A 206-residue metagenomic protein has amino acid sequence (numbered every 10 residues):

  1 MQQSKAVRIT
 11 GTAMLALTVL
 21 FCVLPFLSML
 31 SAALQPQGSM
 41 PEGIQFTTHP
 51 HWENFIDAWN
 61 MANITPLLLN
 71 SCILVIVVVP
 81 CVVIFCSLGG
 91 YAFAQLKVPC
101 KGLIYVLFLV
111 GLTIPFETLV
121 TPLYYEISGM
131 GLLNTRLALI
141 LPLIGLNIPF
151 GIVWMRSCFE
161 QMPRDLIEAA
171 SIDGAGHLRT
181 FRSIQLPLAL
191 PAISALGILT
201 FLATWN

Functional and structural regions predicted by a protein language model:
Q2-N206: A structural signal for multi-pass alpha-helical bundles of membrane permease subunits that mediate small-molecule
